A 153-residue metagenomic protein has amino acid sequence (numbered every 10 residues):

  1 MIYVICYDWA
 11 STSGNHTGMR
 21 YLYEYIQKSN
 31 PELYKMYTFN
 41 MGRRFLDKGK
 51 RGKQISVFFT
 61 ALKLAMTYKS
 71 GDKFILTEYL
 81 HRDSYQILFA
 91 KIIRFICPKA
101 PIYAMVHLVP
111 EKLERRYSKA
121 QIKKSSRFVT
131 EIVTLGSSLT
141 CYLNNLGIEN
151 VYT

Functional and structural regions predicted by a protein language model:
I5-Y21, H81-D83: A short, glycine/small-residue-rich beta-strand->loop->alpha-helix junction that serves as a flexible
D8, E78-L80, L108, G136-S138: Helix N-cap/beta->alpha junction signal
Y21-Y34: A short, Lys/Arg-enriched amphipathic alpha-helix followed by its capping loop at the start of a domain
Y37-K63, L76-S84: A short, charged, and often flexible helix/loop element on the N-terminal side of the glycosyltransferase catalytic
K63-Y85, P101-Y103, E131: Short N-terminal targeting/anchoring amphipathic segment
T67, I122-S125: Structural alpha-helical scaffold elements that stabilize or flank donor/cofactor-binding regions in carbohydrate
H81-R82, A100-R116: A short, histidine- and acid-enriched strand-loop-helix "catalytic/donor-clamping" loop that lines the nucleotide-sugar
R115, F128-N150: A short, active-site helix/loop in glycosyltransferases that binds the activated sugar's phosphate group
